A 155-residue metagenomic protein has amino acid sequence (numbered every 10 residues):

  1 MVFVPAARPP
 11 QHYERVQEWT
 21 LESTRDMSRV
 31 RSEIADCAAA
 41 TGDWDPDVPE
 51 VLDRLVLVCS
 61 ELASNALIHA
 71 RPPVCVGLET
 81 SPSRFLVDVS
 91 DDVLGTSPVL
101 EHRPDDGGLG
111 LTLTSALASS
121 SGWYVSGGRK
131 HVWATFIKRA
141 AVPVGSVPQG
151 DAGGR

Functional and structural regions predicted by a protein language model:
M1-E22, L67-R155: Conserved beta-strand-loop-beta-strand hairpin that lines the nucleotide-binding pocket of ATP/GTP-utilizing enzymes
L21-R29: Eukaryotic acidic, serine/proline-rich intrinsically disordered low-complexity regions that function as flexible
S28, S32, D36-S60: Conserved short strand/loop->alpha-helix "switch" segment adjacent to the catalytic nucleotide/phosphoryl-transfer site
V58, A63-I68: Short, well-structured hydrophobic secondary-structure segments
